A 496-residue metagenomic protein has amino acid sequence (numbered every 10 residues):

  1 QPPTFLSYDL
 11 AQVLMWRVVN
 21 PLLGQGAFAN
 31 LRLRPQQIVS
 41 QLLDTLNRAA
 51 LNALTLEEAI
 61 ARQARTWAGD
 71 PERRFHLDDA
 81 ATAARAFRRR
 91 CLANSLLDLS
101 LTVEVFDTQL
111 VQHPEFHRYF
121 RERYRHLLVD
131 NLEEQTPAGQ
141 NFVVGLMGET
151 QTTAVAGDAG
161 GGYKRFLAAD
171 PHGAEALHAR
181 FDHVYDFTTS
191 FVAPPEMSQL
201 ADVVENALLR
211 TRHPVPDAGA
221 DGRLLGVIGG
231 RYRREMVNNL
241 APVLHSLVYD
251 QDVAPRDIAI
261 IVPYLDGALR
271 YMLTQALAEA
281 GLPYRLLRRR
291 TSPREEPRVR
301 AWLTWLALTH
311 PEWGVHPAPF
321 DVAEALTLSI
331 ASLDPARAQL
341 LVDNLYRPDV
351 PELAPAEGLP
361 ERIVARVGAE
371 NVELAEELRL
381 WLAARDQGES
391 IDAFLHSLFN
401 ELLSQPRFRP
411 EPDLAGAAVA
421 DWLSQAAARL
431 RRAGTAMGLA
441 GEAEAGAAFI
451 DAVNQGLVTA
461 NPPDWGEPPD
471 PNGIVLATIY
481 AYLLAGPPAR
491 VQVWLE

Functional and structural regions predicted by a protein language model:
Q1-P2, I260: P-loop NTPase Walker
V18-V19, G24-L128, P137, F142 (+2 more regions): Accessory N-terminal region flanking or inserted into the helicase ATPase core in nucleic-acid motor proteins
L77-D78, P355-A477: Accessory C-terminal helicase-associated subdomains
L132-T136, G160-G161: Catalytic acidic motif of RecA-like/P-loop NTPases
N141-L225: Conserved RecA-like helicase ATPase core segment that couples NTP binding/hydrolysis to strand translocation
V192-A280, T309, W313: Helicase P-loop NTPase motor core
A220, D252-A384: ATPase/helicase motor core of nucleic-acid motors
L476, A485-E496: A short beta-strand element within the Helicase C-terminal
